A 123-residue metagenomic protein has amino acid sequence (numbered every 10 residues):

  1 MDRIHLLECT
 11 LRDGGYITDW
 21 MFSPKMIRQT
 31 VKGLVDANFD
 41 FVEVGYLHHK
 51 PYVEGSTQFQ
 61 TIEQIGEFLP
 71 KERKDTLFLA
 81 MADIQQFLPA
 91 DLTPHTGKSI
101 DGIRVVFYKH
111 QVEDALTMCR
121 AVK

Functional and structural regions predicted by a protein language model:
R3-E8, F39-E43, D75-M81, I100-R104: Structural preference for beta-strand elements that scaffold enzyme active sites
C9-R28, L77-L88, R104-H110: Active-site mouth loops of central-metabolism enzymes
W20-I27, V31, Q58-I65, A115: Generic structural signal for well-ordered, non-membrane alpha-helical segments in soluble metabolic enzymes
Q29-H48, H95-G102: Catalytic domains of carbohydrate-active enzymes, especially glycoside hydrolases
D40-E67, V105-E113: Glycine-rich, proline-tolerant flexible connector loops at the mouths of alpha/beta enzymes
Y52-A80, R120-K123: Alpha-helix-loop-beta-strand connector modules within alpha/beta enzyme cores
L88-T96, A115-M118: Distinct, well-ordered alpha-helical segments
Q111-K123: Conserved anion-binding
